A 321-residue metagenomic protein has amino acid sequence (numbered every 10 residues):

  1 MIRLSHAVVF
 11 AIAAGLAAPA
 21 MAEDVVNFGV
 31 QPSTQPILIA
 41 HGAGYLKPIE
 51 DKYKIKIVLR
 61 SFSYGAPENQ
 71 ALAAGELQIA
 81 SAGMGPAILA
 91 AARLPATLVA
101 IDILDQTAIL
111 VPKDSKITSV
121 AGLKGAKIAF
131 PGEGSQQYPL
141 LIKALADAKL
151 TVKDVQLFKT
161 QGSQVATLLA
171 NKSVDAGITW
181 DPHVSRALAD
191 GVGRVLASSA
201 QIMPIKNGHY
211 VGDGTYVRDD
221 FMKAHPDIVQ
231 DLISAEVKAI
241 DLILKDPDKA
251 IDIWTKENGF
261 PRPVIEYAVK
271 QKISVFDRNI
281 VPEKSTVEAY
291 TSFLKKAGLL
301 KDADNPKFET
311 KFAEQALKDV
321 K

Functional and structural regions predicted by a protein language model:
M1-V8: Bacterial N-terminal signal peptides that target proteins for export
V8-A14: Hydrophobic helical h-region of N-terminal Sec-dependent signal peptides in bacterial secretory/periplasmic proteins
L16-A22: Sec/Tat signal peptide C-region and signal peptidase I cleavage site
E23-Q161, N171, D175-D181, V192 (+1 more regions): Short, glycine-/small- and polar/acidic-enriched structural segments that line small-molecule recognition paths
G85-P86, F158, Q164-K256: Pocket-lining segment of extracytoplasmic ligand-binding domains
D102-V111, R194-M222, V275, E309-D319: Periplasmic-binding protein-like
K223-K301: Secondary-structure end/capping motifs
S292-K321: Conserved C-terminal helix/tail region of periplasmic/extracytoplasmic solute-binding proteins
